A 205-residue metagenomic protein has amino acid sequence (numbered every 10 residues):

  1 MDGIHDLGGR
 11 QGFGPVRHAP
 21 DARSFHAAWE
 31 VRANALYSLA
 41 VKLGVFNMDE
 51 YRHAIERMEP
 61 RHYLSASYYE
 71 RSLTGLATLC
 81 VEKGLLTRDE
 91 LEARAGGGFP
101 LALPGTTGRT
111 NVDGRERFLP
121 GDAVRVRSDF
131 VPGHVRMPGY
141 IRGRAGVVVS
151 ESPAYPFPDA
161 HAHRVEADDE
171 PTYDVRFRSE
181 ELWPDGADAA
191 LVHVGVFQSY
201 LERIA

Functional and structural regions predicted by a protein language model:
M1, L101-A102, R203-A205: Basic/polar N-terminal segments that are highly enriched at the extreme N-terminus, encompassing both cleavable
M1-G96: N-terminal intrinsically disordered, low-complexity, charge/repeat-rich segments that act as generic
R10-Y37, V41, E59, S67 (+2 more regions): Basic/aromatic-rich interaction segments and small domains that mediate binding to polyanionic partners
A93-G105: Short, basic/aromatic beta-hairpin or loop at an interaction surface
